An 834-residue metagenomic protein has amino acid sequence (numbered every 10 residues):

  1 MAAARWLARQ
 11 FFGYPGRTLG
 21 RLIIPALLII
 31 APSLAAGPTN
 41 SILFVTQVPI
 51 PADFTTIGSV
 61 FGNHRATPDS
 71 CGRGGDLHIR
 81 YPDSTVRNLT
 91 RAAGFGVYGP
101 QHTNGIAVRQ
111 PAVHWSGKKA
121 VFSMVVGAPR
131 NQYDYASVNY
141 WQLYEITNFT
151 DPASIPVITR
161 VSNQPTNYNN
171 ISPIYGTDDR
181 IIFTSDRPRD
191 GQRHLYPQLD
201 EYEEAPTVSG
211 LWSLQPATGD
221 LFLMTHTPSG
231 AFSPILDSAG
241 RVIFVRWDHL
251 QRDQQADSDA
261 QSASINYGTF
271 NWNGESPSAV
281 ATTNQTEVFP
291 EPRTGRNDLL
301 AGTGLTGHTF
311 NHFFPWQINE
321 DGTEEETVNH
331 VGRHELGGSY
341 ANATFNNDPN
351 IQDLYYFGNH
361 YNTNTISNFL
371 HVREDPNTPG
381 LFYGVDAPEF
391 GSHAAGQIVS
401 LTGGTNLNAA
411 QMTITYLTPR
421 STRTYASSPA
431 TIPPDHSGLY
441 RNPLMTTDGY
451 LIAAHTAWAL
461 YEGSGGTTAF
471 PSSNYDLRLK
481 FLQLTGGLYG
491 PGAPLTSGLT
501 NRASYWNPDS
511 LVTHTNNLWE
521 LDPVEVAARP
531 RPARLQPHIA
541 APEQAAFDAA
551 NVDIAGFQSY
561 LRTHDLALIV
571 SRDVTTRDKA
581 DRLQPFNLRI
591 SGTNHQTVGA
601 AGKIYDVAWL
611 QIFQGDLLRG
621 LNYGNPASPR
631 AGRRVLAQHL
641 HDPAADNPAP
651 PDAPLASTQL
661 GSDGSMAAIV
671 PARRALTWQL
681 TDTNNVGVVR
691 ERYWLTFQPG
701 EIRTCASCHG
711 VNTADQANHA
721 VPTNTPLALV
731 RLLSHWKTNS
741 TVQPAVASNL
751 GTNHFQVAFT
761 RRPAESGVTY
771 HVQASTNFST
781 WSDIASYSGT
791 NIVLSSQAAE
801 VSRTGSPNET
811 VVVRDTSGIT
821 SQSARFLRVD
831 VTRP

Functional and structural regions predicted by a protein language model:
M1-L19: N-terminal secretory signal peptides that target proteins for export/translocation
G20-S33: Bacterial N-terminal signal peptides
T39-S84, T90-D151, P156-T166, N170-R189 (+4 more regions): Extended surface/linker regions that mediate inter-domain or inter-protein docking in multi-component redox
G75-P82, S137-P152, P197-T218, A260-T294 (+3 more regions): Beta-propeller blade signature
A107, W115, V126-R130, N139-T147 (+5 more regions): Catalytic cores of eukaryotic secretory-pathway lumenal/extracellular enzymes that build and remodel glycoconjugates
P206-S209, D220-Q255, D259, S276-A409: Beta-propeller domains
K737-P834: Short, composition-biased motifs enriched in small/polar/acidic residues
